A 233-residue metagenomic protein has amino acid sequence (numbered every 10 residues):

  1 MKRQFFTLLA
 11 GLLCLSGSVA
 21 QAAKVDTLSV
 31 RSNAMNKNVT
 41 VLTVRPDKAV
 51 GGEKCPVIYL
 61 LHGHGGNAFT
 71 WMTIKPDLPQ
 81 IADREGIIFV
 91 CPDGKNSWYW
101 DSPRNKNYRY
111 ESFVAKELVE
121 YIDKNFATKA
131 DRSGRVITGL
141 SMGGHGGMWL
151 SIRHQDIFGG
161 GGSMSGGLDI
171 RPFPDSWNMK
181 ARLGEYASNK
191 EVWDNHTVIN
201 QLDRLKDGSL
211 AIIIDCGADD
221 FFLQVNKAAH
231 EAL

Functional and structural regions predicted by a protein language model:
M1-Q4: Positively charged n-region of N-terminal signal peptides that target proteins for export
F6-T7, T27: Generic early N-terminus positional signal peaking at residue ~5-7
T7-S16: Bacterial N-terminal signal peptides
Q21-L233: Non-catalytic cap/lid and distal C-terminal segments of serine-dependent acyl enzymes
